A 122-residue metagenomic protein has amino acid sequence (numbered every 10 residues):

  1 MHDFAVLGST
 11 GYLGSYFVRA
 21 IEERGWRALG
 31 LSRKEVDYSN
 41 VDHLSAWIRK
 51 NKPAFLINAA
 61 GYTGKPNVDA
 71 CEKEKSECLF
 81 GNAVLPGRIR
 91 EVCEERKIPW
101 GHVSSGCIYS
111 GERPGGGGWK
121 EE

Functional and structural regions predicted by a protein language model:
M1-R24: N-terminal Rossmann NAD(P)H-binding glycine-rich loop of SDR-like oxidoreductase domains
L7, L31, L56-A60, W100-G106: SDR active-site strand-loop-helix element
G14, K65-P66, S110-G111: Glycine/Thr-rich phosphate-binding loops of Rossmann-like dinucleotide-binding domains
R19-I21, L44-A46, A70-K73, P114-W119: Short, glycine/charged-enriched secondary-structure capping and boundary segments
E22, W26-A46: Adenosine-cofactor binding site in Rossmann-like domains, unifying the SAM/SAH pocket of S-adenosylmethionine-dependent
V41-G81, E94: NAD(P)H-binding glycine-rich loop region in Rossmannoid oxidoreductase-like domains and their noncatalytic homologs
G87-E122: Conserved Rossmann-fold NAD(P)-dependent oxidoreductase catalytic core, especially the SDR/UDP-sugar
